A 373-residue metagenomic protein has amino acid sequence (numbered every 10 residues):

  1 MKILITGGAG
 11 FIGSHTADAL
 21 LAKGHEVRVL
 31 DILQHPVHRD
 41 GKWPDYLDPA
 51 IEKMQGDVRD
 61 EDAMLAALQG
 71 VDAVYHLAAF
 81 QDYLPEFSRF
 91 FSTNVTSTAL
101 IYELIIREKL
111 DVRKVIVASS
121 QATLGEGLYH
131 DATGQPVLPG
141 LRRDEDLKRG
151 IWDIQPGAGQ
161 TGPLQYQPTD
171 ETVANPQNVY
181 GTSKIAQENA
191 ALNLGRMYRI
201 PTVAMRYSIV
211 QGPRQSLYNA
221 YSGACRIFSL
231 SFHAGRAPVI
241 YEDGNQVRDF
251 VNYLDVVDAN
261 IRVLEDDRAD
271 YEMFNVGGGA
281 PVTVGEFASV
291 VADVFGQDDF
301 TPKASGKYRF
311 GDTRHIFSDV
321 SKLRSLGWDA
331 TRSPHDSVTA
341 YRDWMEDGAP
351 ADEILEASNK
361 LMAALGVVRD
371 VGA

Functional and structural regions predicted by a protein language model:
M1-Y207: N-terminal Rossmann-like NAD(P)+-binding domain of SDR-like oxidoreductases, especially those catalyzing
R39-K42, E126-D131, Q215-N219, F287-S289 (+1 more regions): Short aromatic-enriched loop/helix-cap "lid" or pocket-rim segments at secondary-structure transitions that line
R59, P85, T93-T96, E171-A174 (+7 more regions): Residue-level signal for the nucleotide or nucleotide-sugar donor/cofactor binding architecture
T98-A99, I185-L192, C225-S229, D258 (+1 more regions): Conserved active-site helix of classical SDR/Rossmann-fold NAD(P)-dependent CH-OH oxidoreductases
P163-N178, T202-L217, I227-V251, N275-G277: A conserved pocket-lining segment of Rossmann-fold NAD(P)-dependent short-chain dehydrogenase/reductase
F232-A373: C-terminal substrate-binding subdomain of Rossmann-fold SDR/epimerase-dehydratase oxidoreductases
